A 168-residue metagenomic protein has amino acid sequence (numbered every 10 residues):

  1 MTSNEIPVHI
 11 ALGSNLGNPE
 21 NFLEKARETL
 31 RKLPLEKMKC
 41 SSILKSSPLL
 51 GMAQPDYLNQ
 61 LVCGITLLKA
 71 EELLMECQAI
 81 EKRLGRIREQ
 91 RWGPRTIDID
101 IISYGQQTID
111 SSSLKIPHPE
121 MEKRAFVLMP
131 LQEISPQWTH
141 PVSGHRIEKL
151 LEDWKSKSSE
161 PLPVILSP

Functional and structural regions predicted by a protein language model:
M1-I6, V164-P168: Short, low-complexity, intrinsically disordered N-terminal peptides in bacterial proteins
T2-R27: Extended accessory regions or peripheral subdomains of proteins
A11, C63-I65, Y104: Short hydrophobic/aromatic beta-strand micro-patches that form the beta-sheet surface supporting nucleotide- or nucleic
L12-S14, T66, Q132: Short, structured patches in soluble enzyme cores that scaffold and shape functional sites
N15, C40, P130: Residue-level signal for inorganic ion chemistry
K25-K69: Short, surface-exposed acidic-centric catalytic microdomains
P48-Y57, L68-P168: Flexible, gly/pro- and Lys/Arg-enriched active-site loops
